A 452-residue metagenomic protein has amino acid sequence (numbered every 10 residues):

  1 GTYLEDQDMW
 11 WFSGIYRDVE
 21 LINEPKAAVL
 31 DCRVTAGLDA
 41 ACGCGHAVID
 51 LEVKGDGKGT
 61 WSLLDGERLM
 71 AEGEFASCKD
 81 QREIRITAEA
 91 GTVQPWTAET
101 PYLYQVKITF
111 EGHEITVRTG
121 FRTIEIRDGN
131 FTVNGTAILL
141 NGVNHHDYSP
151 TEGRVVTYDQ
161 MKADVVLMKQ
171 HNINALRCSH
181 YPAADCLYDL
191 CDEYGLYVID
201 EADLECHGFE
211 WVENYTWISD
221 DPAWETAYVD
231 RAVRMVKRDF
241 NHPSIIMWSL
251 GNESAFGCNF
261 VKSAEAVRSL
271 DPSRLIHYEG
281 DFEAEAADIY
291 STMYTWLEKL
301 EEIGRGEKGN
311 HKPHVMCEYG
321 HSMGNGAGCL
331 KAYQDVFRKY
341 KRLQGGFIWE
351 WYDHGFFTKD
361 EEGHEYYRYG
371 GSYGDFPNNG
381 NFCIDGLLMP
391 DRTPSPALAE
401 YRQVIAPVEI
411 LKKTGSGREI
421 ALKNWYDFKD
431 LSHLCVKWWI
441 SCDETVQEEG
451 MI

Functional and structural regions predicted by a protein language model:
G1-V198, D230-R231, I246-M247, S263-S269 (+3 more regions): Secreted/periplasmic carbohydrate-active enzymes, especially glycoside hydrolases
D50, V165-M168, A175-L387: Substrate-binding/catalytic cleft of secreted carbohydrate-active enzymes, primarily glycoside hydrolases
